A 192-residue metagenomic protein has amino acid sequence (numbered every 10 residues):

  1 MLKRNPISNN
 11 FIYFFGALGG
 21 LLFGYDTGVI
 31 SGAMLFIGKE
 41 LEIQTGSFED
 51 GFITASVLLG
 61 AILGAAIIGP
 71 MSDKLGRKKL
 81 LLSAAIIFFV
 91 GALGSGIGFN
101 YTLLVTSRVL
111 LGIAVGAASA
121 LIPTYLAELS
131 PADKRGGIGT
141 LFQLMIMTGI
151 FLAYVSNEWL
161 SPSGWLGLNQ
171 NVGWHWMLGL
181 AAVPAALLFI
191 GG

Functional and structural regions predicted by a protein language model:
M1-G192: Transmembrane-helix signature of 12-pass secondary carriers
